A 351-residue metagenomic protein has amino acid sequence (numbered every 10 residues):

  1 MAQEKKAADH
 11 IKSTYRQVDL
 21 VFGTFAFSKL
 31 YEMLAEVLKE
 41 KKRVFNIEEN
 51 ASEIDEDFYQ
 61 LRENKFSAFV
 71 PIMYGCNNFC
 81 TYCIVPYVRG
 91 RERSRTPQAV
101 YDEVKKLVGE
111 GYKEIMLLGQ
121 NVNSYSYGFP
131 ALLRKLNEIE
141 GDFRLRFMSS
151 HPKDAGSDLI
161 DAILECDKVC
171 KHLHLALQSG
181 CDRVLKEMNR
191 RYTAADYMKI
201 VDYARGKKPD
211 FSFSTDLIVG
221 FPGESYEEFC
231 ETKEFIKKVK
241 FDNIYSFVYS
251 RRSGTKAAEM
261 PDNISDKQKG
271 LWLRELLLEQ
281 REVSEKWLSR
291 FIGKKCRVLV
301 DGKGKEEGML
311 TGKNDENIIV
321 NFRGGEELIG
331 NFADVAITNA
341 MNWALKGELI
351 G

Functional and structural regions predicted by a protein language model:
M1-L118, S124, L173, A195-G206 (+5 more regions): Proteins enriched for Cys/Gly/acidic motifs involved in redox and nucleic-acid/cofactor modification
A2, K6, V108-Y226, K237: Conserved SAM/AdoMet-binding glycine-rich loop
D19, K42, D142-F143, F211 (+1 more regions): A structural micro-motif
E63-F66, C76-N78, V169, S179 (+5 more regions): Short flexible coil/turn linkers enriched for glycine and charged/polar residues that connect secondary-structure
C80, V100, L117, F147 (+7 more regions): Conserved, mostly hydrophobic/aromatic
V85-G90, R190, G223, F241: Short, conserved catalytic or interaction motifs in soluble domains
S126-D142, M188, Y249-E282: Radical SAM enzyme [4Fe-4S]-AdoMet core and its adjacent flexible, acidic and glycine-rich loops/tails across
E259-G351: Terminal RNA-binding accessory module
